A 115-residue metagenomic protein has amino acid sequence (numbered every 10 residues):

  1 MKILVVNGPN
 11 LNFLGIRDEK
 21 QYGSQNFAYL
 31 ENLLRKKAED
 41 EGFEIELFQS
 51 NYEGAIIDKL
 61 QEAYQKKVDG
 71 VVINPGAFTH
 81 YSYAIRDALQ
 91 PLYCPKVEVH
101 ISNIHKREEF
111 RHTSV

Functional and structural regions predicted by a protein language model:
M1-L4: Extreme N-terminal starter segment of soluble prokaryotic enzymes
N12-G15, R107-E108: Short acidic/His/Gly/Ser-rich catalytic and metal-binding motifs that mark active-site loops of diverse hydrolases
L14-A28: Glycine- and acidic-residue-enriched helix-capping/strand-helix junction motifs
E31, K36-F48: Short beta-strand elements in bilobed, periplasmic/extracellular small-molecule ligand-binding domains
F48, V72, V97-V99: Hydrophobic/aromatic beta-strand patches that form the interior of the parallel beta-sheet core in alpha/beta enzyme
S50-V71, A77-Y93: N-terminal small/polar loop signature for handling phosphorylated ligands or for N-terminal nucleophile
F78, S82-V115: Flexible, gly/pro- and Lys/Arg-enriched active-site loops
